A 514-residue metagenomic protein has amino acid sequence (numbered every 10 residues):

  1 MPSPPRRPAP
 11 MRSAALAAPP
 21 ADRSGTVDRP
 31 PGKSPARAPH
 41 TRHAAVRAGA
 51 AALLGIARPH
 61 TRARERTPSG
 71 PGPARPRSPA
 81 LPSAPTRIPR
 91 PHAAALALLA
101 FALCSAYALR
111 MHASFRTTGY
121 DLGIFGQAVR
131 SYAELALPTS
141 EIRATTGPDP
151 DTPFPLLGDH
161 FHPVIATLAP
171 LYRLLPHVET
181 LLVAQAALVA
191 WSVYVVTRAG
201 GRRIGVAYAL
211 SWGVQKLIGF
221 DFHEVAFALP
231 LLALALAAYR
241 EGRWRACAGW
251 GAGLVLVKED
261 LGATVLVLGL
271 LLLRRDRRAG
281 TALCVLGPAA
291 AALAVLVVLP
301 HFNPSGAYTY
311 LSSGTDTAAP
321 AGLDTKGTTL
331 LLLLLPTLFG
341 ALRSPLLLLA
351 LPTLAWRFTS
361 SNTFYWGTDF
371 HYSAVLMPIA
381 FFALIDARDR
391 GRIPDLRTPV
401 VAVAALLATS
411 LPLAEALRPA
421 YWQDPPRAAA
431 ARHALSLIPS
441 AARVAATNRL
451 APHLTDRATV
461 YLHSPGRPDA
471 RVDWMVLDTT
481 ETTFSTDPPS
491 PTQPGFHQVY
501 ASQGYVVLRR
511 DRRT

Functional and structural regions predicted by a protein language model:
M1-A17, D22, K33-A106, R198: Start-transfer (signal-anchor) and selected internal transmembrane alpha helices of multi-pass inner/ER membrane
A94-L98, R202-R203, C284-A289, R390-L413: Signature aromatic-anchored transmembrane alpha helix within multi-pass, membrane-resident enzymes that catalyze glycan
Y107, D121, S131-Y132, R278-L351 (+2 more regions): Membrane-lumen/periplasm interface segments of specific transmembrane helices in polyprenyl phosphate-linked
I124-F154, P163: Extracytosolic helix-loop segments that constitute the early lumenal/periplasmic catalytic or substrate-binding loops
E179-R202: Transmembrane-helix motifs of polytopic, lipid-linked glycan transferases
V195, I218, A226-W250, V265: Specific aromatic-rich, kink-prone transmembrane helix
R202-Q215, A226-P230: Membrane-embedded helix bundles of polyisoprenyl
L348-R392: Hydrophobic/aromatic-rich transmembrane helices and adjacent perimembrane loops
